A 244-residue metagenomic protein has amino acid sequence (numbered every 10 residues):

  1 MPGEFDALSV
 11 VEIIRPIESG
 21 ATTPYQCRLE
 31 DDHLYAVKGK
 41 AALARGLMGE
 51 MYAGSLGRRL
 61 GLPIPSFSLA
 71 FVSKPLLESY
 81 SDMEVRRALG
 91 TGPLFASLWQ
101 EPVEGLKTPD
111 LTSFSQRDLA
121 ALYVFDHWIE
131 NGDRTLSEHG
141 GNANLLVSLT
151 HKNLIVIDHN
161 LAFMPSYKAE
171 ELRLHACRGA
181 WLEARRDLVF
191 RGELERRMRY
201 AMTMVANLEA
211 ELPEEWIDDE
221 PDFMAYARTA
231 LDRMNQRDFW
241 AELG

Functional and structural regions predicted by a protein language model:
P2-K107, L122, D126-G132, T150-K152 (+1 more regions): Conserved ATP-binding subdomain of kinase catalytic cores across diverse folds
R45, G140, P165: Active-site-proximal flexible loops/turns
M51, P109-F114, H139-A143: "Short basic amphipathic alpha-helical interaction patches in structured regions
G54-R59, V85-R86, S113-L119, M164-S166 (+1 more regions): Short, low-complexity, polar/charged sequence segments that are solvent-exposed and flexible
L106-H127, W240-E242: An alpha-helical support segment within catalytic cores of ATP-dependent transferases
N131, L136-V147: Catalytic-loop signature of eukaryotic-like protein kinases
S148, K152-G244: C-terminal catalytic region of ATP-dependent kinase domains
